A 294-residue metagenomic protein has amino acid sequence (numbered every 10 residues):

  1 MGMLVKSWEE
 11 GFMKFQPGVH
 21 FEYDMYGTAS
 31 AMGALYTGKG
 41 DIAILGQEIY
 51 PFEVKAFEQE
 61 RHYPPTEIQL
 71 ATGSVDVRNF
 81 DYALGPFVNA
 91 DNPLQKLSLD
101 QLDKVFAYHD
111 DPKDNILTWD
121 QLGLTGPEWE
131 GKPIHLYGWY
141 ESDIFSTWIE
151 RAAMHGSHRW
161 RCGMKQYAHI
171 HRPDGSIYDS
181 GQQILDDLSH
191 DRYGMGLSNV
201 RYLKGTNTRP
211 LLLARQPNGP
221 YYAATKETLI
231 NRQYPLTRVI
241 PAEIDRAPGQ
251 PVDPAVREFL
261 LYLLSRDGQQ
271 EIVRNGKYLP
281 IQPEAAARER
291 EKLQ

Functional and structural regions predicted by a protein language model:
M1-Q294: Flexible loop/hinge segments at secondary-structure junctions
